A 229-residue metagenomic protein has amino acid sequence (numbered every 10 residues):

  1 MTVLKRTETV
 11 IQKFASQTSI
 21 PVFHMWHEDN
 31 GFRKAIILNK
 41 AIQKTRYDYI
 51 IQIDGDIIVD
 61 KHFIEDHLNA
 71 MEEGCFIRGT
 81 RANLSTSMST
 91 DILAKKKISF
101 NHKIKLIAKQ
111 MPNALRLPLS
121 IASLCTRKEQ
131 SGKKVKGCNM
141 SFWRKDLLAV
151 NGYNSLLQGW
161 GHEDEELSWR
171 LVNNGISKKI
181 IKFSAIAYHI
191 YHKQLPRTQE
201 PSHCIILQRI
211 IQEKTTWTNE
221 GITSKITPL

Functional and structural regions predicted by a protein language model:
M1-W26: Acidic donor-binding segment of Leloir-type glycosyltransferases
E28-T45, H62: Glycine-rich, basic loop-to-helix element that forms the pyrophosphate-binding segment of sugar-nucleotide handling
R46-Y47, G137-V150: Conserved nucleotide-sugar donor-binding and metal-coordinating catalytic region shared by glycosyltransferases
I50: Short aromatic/hydrophobic "clamp" motif used to bind/position activated sugar donors
D54-I58: The conserved acidic donor/metal-binding loop of glycosyltransferases
H62-I98: Conserved donor NDP-sugar-binding/catalytic core segment of glycosyltransferases
K97-G132: Short, flexible, basic/aromatic active-site loop/helix in glycosyltransferases
L156-L229: C-terminal catalytic/acceptor-binding lobe
